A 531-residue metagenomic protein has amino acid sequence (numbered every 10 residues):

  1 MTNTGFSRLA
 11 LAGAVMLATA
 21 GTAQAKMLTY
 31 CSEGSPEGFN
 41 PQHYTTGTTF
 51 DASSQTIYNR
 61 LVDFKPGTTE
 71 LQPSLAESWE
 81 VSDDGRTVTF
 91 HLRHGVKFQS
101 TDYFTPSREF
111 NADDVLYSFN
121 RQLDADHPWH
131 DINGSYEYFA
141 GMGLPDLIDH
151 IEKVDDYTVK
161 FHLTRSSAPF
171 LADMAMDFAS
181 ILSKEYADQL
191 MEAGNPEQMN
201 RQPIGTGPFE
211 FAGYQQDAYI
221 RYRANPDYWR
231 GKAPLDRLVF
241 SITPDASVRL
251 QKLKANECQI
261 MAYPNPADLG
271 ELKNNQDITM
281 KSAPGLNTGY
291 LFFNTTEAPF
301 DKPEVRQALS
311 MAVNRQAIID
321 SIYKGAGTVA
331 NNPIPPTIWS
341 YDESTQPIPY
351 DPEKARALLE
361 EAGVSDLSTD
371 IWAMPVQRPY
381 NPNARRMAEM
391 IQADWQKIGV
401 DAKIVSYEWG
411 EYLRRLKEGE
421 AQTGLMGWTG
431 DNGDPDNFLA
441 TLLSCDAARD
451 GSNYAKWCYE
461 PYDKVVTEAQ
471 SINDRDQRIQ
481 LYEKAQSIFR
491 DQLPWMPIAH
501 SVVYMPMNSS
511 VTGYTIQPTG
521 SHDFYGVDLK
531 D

Functional and structural regions predicted by a protein language model:
C31-D83, N120, H127, I204-T206: N-terminal lobe/hinge region of extracytoplasmic solute-binding protein
E77-P128, K160, P299: Aromatic- and charge-enriched surface segment that lines or borders ligand/interaction sites
H91, L123-D124, P128-A187: Surface-exposed binding/hinge segments that line and control ligand-binding clefts or catalytic entry sites
G194-N200, N225-E271, S282, A388: Ligand-site clamp/hinge motif
Q216, I338, E360-N432, Y454 (+2 more regions): Ligand/substrate-recognition segments at binding pockets and active sites
R221-P226, N274, K281, D301-A393 (+5 more regions): Append "and occasionally in soluble cytosolic enzymes with long acidic Gly/Pro-rich linkers
E304, I319, K397-L413, K417 (+2 more regions): Extracytoplasmic/peripheral linker and loop segments enriched in polar/acidic and small residues with frequent Thr/Pro
L358, M505-D531: Long beta-strand-rich cores associated with HINT superfamily self-processing modules
